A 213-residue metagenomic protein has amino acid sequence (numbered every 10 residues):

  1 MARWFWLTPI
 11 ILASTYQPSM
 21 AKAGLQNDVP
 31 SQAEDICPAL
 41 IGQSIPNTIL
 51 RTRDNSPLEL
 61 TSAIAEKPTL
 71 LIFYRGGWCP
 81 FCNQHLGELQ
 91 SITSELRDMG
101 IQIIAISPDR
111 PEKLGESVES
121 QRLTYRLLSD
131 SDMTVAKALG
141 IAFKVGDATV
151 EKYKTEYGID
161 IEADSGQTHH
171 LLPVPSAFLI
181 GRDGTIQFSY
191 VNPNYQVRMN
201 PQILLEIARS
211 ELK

Functional and structural regions predicted by a protein language model:
W6-T15: Bacterial N-terminal signal peptides
A21-A23: Boundary at the C-terminal end of the N-terminal hydrophobic targeting segment
N27-T61: N-terminal "domain-start" segment that seeds a small globular fold
I45-P46, P68, V174-S176: Short loop/turn microsegments at loop-to-beta-strand junctions
L60-L89: Short active-site neighborhood of thiol/selenol oxidoreductases, capturing the structured segment around
Q84-G140: Structural microenvironment flanking redox-active thiols in thiol-disulfide oxidoreductases
D130-Q196: Thiol/selenol-based redox catalytic cores and closely related redox-interacting motifs
Y195-S210: A short, polar/charged loop-to-alpha-helix boundary motif
